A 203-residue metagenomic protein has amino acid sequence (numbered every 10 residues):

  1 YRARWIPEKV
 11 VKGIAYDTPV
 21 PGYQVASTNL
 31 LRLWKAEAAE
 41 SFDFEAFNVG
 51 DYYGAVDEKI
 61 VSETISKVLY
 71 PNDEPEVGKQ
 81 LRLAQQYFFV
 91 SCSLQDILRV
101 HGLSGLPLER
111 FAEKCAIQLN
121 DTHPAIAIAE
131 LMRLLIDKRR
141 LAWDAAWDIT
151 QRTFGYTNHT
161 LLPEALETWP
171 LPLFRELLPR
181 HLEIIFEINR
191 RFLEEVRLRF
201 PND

Functional and structural regions predicted by a protein language model:
Y1-D203: A conserved ligand/cofactor-binding region detector
